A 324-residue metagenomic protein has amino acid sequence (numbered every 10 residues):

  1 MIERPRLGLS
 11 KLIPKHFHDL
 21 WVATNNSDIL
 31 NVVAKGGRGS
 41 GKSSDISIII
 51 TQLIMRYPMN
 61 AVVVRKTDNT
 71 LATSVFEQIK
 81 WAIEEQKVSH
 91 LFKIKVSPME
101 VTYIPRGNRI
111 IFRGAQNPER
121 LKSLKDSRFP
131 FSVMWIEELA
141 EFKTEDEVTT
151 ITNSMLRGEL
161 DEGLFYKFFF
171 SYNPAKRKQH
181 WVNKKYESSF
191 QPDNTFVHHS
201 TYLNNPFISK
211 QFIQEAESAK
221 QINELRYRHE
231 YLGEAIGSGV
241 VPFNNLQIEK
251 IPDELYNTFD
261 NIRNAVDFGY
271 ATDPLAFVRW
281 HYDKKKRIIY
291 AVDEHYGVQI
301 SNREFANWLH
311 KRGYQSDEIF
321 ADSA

Functional and structural regions predicted by a protein language model:
M1-N31: Pre-P-loop entry segment of helicase/translocase ATPase cores
I29-E100: Conserved P-loop
T70-S132, A235: Inter-Walker segment of RecA-like/P-loop motor cores
E137-L139: Walker B catalytic acidic pair
E141-K220: ASCE P-loop NTPase helicase motor core
N205-G269: ATPase catalytic-site recognition across NTP-hydrolyzing enzymes
D253-Y296: Acidic, glycine-rich loop-and-beta core segments that form the ion-binding/anion-interacting portion of active sites
V278, K286-A324: Mg2+-dependent endonuclease catalytic cores in nucleic-acid-processing enzymes, primarily RNase H-like
